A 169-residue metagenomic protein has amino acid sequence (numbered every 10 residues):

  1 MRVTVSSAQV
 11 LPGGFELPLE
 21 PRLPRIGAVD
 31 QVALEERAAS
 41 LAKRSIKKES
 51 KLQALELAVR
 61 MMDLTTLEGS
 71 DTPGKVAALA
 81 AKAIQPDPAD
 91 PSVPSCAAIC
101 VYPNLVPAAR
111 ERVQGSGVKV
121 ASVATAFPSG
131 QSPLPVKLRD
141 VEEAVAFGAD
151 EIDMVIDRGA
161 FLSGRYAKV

Functional and structural regions predicted by a protein language model:
R2-M62: Charged, compositionally biased N-terminal leader segments and the immediate start of the first structured element
V10-F15, D30-L41, S95-C100, A126-L134 (+1 more regions): Short, mixed-charge, low-aromatic patches
E20-Q31, L41-E49, T65-V76, P88-V101: Metallocofactor- and cofactor-centric catalytic cores in central/energy metabolism, strongly enriched
E49-L57, S70-P94, N104-V169: Alpha/beta enzyme core
